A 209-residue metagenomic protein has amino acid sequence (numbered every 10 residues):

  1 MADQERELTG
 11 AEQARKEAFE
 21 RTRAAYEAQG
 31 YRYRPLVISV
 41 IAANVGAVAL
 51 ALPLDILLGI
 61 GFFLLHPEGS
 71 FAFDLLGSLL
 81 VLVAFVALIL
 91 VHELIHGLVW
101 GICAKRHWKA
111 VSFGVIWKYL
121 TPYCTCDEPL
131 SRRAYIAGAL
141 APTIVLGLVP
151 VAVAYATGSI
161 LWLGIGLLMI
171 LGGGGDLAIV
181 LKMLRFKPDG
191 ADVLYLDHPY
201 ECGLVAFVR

Functional and structural regions predicted by a protein language model:
A2-F63, V115-R209: Metalloprotease/metallohydrolase-associated module, dominated by Zn2+-dependent proteases
I60-F73: Membrane-interfacial hairpin junctions
A72-I89, Y135: Short pre-active-site segment immediately N-terminal to the catalytic Zn-binding motif
V81-L94, W108-A110, D127: Charged, low-complexity, helix/coiled-coil-prone segments
L88-A104, P142: Active-site recognition of the HExxH zinc-binding catalytic motif
L98-F113, L184: Membrane-water interface of transmembrane alpha-helices
